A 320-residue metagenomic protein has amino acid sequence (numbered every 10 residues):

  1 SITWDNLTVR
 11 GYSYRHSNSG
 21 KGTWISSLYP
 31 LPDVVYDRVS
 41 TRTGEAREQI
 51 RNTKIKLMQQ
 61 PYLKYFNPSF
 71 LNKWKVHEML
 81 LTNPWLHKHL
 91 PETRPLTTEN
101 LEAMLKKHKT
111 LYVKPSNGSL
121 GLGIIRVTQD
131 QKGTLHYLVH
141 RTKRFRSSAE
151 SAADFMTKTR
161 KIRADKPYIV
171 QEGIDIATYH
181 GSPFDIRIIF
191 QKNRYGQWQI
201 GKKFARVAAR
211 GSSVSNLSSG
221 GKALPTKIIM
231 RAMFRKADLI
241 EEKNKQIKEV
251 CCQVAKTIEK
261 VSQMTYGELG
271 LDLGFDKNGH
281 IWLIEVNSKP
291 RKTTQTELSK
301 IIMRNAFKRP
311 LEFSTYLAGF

Functional and structural regions predicted by a protein language model:
S1, I169-G173, D185-I186, K260-N278: A short glycine-rich, hydrophobically flanked beta-strand micro-motif that places a catalytic Asp/Glu for divalent metal
S1-E99: Conserved N-proximal alpha/beta basic substrate-recognition cap immediately N-terminal to, or forming the N-lobe
T3, V39-S40, S69-F70, T97 (+6 more regions): Short, flexible loop/turn elements at secondary-structure junctions
K75-L122, L135-Y137: Conserved, well-structured core segments that form the ligand-binding/active-site neighborhood of functional domains
W85-H89, D165, K260-T265: Short secondary-structure junctions
M104-T110, S116-K222: Phosphate-binding site of ATP-dependent enzymes
V113-S116, I124-I125, L271-F275, I284: Conserved catalytic-core segments centered on acid/base and nucleophilic motifs
A223-Y266, F275-F320: C-terminal active-site "lid" helix and adjoining low-complexity regulatory extension at the edge of ATP-using catalytic
